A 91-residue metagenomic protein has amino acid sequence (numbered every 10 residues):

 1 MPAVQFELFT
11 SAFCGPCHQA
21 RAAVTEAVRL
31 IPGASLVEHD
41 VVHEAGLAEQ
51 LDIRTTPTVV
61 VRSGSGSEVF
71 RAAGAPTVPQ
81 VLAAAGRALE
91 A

Functional and structural regions predicted by a protein language model:
M1-I31: Local sequence-structure signature of Cys/Sec-based thiol-disulfide redox active-site neighborhoods
F9, G33, Q50-L51, P76-P79 (+1 more regions): Chalcogenol-based redox active-site neighborhoods
F9, P32-G46: Thiol-based oxidoreductase modules, predominantly thioredoxin-like and allied folds used for disulfide exchange
G15, H43-G46, P76-P79: Short alpha-helical
Q19, L47-Q50: Short, well-ordered secondary-structure micro-motifs
V24, V60-V61: Hydrophobic alpha-helical membrane segments, chiefly transmembrane helices and signal peptide h-regions, characterized
L51-V60: Structural micro-motif
V61-A91: Non-catalytic, surface beta->alpha helical segment in thiol-disulfide oxidoreductase systems
